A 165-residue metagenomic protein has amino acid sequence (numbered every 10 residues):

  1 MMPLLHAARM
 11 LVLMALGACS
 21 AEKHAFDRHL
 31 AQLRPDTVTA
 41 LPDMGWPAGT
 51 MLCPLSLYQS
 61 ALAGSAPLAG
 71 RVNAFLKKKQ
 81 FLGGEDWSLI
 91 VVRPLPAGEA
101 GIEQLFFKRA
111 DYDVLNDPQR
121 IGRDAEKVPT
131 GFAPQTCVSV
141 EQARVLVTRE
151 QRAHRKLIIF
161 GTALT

Functional and structural regions predicted by a protein language model:
M1-G17: Sec-dependent bacterial lipoprotein signal peptides
C19-G70: N-terminal export/targeting and maturation segments
L57-L89: Surface-exposed acidic loop/strand-edge motifs in secreted or periplasmic proteins that form small linear binding
A61-L62, A97-E103, R155, L164-T165: Short, surface-exposed beta-strand/loop "edge" segments at domain boundaries and coil↔beta transitions
K79-L105: Mid-length scaffold segments of soluble, non-membrane domains
A97-I121: Long, charged/polar, surface-exposed segments that mediate recognition or autoinhibition
V114-T165: C-terminal partner/receptor-binding element of secreted or periplasmic proteins
